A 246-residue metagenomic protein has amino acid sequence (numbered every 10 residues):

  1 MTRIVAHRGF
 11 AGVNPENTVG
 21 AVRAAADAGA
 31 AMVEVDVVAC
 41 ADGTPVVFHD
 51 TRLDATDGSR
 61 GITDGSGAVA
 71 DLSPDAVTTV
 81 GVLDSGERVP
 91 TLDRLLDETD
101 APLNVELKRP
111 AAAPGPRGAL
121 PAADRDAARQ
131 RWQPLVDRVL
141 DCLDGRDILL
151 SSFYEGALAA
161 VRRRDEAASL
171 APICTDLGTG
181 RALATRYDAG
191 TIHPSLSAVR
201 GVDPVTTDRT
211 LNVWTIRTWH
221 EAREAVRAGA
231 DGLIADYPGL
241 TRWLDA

Functional and structural regions predicted by a protein language model:
M1-A6, A159, P204: N-terminal amphipathic alpha-helix/helix-capping segment at the start of soluble metabolic enzymes
T2-H49, T56-G65, V82-E87, R131 (+2 more regions): Conserved N-terminal beta1-alpha1 strand-loop-helix module at the mouth
R3-V5, M32, P102-E106, D147-S151 (+4 more regions): Structural preference for beta-strand elements that scaffold enzyme active sites
H7, A25, D36, V77 (+8 more regions): Conserved, mostly hydrophobic/aromatic
G9, V38-C40, D50-T51, K108-P110 (+5 more regions): Active-site beta-loop-alpha junctions enriched in small/polar residues
A28-A30, E98, Y187, A228-G229: Structural motif
H49-R164: Metal-dependent phosphodiesterase/phospholipase catalytic core, i.e., the His/Asp/Glu-rich active-site region
S169-A246: C-terminal active-site rim and adjoining tail of enzyme catalytic domains
